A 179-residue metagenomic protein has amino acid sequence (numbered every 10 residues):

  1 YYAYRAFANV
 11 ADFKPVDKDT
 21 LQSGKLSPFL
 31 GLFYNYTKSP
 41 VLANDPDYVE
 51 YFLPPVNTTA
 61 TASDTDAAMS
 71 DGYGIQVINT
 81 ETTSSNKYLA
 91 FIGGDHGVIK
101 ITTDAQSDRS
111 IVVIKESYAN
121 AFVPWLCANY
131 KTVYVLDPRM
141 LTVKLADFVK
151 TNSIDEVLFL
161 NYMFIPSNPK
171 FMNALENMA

Functional and structural regions predicted by a protein language model:
Y1-A179: Extracellular glycan-modifying ectodomains
